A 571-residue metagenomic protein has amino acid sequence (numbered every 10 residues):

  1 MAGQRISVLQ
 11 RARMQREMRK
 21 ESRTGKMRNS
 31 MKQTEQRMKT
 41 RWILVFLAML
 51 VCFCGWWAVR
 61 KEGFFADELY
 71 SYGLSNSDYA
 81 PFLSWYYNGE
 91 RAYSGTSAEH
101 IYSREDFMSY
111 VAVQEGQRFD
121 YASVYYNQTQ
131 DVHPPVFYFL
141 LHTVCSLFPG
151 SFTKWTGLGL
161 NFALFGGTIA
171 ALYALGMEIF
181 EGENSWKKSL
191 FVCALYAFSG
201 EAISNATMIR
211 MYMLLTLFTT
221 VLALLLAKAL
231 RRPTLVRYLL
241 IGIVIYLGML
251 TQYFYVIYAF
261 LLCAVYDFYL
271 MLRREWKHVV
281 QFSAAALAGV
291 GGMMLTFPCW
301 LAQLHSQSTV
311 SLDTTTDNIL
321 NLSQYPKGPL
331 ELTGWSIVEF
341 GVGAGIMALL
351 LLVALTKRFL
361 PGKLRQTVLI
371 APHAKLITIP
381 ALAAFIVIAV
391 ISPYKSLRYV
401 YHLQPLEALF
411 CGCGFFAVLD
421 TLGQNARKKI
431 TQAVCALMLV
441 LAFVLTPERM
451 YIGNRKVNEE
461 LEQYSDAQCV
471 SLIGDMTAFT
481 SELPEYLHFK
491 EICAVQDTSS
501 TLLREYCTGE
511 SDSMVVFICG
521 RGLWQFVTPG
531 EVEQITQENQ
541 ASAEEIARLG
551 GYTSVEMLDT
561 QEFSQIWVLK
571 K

Functional and structural regions predicted by a protein language model:
M1, V45-A48, L287, F415-T446: Signature aromatic-anchored transmembrane alpha helix within multi-pass, membrane-resident enzymes that catalyze glycan
D67, I379, I391-G423: Hydrophobic/aromatic-rich transmembrane helices and adjacent perimembrane loops
D78-H133, C145-G150: Interfacial juxtamembrane loops and adjacent helix segments that form the catalytic/substrate-binding surfaces
T143, A171-A174, A194, F198 (+4 more regions): Specific aromatic-rich, kink-prone transmembrane helix
T156-G182, V221: Transmembrane-helix motifs of polytopic, lipid-linked glycan transferases
L190-V192, L240, I245, A285-G291 (+3 more regions): Transmembrane alpha-helix segments characteristic of polytopic inner-membrane glycan-assembly/cell-envelope
A223-L240, I245, I257-G291: Perimembrane helix-loop-helix junctions
F268, L272, H278-N318, L322 (+2 more regions): Membrane-lumen/periplasm interface segments of specific transmembrane helices in polyprenyl phosphate-linked
